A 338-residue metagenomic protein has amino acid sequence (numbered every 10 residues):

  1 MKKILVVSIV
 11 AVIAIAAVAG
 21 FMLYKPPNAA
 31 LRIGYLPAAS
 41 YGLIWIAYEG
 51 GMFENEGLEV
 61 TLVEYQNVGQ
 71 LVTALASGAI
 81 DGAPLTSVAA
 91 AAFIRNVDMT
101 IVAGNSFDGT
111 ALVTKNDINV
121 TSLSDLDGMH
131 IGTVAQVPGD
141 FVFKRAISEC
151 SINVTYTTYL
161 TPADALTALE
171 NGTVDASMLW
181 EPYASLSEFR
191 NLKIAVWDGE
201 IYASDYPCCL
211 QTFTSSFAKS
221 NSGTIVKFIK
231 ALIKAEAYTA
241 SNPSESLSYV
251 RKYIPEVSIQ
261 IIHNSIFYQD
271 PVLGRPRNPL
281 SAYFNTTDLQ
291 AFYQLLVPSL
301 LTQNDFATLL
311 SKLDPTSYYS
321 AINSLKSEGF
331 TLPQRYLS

Functional and structural regions predicted by a protein language model:
M1-P27: Secretory targeting signatures
I13, M22, P37-L43, V257-F267: Short, composition-biased local secondary-structure segments
K25-I152, Y156-Y159, A168, D175-E181 (+3 more regions): Short, glycine-/small- and polar/acidic-enriched structural segments that line small-molecule recognition paths
P37, E64, V68, N105 (+8 more regions): Solvent-exposed, acidic/flexible segments
I46, M52, E56, A146 (+4 more regions): Residues within well-ordered alpha helices
D81, V88, I118, D164-I254: Pocket-lining segment of extracytoplasmic ligand-binding domains
N221-T302: Secondary-structure end/capping motifs
Y293-S338: Conserved C-terminal helix/tail region of periplasmic/extracytoplasmic solute-binding proteins
